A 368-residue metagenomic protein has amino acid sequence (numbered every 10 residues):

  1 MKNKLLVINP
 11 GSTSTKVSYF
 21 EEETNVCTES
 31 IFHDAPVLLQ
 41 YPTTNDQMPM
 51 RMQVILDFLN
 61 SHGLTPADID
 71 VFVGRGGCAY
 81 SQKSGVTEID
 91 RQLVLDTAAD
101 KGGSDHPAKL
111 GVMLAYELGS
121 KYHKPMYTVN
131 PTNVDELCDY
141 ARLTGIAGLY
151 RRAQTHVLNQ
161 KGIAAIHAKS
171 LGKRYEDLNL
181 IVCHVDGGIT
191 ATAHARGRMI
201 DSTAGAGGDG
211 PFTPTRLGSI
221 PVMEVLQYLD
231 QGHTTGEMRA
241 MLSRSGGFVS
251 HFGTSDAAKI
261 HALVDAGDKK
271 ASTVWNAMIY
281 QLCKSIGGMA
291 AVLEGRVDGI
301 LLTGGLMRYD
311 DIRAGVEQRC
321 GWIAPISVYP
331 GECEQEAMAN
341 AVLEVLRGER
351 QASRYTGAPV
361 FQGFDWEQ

Functional and structural regions predicted by a protein language model:
L5-D46: Short glycine-rich, Thr/Ser-proximal phosphate-binding strand/loop in the N-terminal lobe of ATP-dependent enzymes
D57-D70, S170-R174, I286-D298: Phosphate/pyrophosphate-binding loops at sites that engage ATP/ADP/AMP, CoA/4′-phosphopantetheine, polyphosphate
L59-P107, P125, N133-T144: Short beta-strand-loop/turn "lid" adjacent to the catalytic site in phosphate-handling enzymes
L110-Y116, T128, L143, G148-N179 (+3 more regions): Glycine-rich phosphate-binding loop plus the immediately following alpha-helix
A240-E294: Adenine-nucleotide phosphate-binding core of ATP-dependent small-molecule kinases
V297-V316: Glycine-rich phosphate-binding loops at beta-strand->alpha-helix junctions
D310, A314-N340: Conserved phosphate-binding/catalytic loops in two-lobed NTP-binding clefts
V328-Q368: Structural signal for terminal/edge beta-strands and the immediately following C-terminal loop/tail that closes
